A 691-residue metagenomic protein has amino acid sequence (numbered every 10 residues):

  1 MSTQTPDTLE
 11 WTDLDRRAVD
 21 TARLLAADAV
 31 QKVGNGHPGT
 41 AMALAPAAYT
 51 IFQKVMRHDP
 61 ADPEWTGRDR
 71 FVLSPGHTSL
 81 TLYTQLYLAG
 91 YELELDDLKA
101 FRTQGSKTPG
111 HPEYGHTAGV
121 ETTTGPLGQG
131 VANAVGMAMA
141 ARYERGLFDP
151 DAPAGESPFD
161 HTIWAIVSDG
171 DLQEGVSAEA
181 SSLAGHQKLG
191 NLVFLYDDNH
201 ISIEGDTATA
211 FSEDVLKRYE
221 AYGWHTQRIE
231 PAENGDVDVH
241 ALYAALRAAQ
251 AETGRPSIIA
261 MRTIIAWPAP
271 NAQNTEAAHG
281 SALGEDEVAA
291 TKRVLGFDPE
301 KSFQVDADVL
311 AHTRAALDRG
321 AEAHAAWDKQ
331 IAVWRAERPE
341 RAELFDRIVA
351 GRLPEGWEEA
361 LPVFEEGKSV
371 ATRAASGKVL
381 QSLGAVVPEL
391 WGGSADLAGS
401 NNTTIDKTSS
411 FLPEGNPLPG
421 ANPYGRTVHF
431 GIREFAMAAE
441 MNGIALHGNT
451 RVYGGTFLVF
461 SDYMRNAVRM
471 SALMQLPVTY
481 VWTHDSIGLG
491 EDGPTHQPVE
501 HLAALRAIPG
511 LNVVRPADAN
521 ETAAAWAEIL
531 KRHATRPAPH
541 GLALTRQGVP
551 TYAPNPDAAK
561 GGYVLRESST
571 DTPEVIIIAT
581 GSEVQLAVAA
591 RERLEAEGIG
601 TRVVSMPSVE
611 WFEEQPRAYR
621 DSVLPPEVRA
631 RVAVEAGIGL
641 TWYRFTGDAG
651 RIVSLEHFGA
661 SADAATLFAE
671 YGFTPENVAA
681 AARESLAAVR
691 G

Functional and structural regions predicted by a protein language model:
S2-T162, L317, A321-P539, G548 (+2 more regions): Thiamine diphosphate
W11, L93-D96, F211, G284-E287 (+9 more regions): General structural signal for secondary-structure boundaries
T66-G67, A260-A269, Q273-P354: Terminal amphipathic helices with adjacent charged low-complexity linkers/tails
T103-G115, N133, M139, Y143-D160 (+4 more regions): Thiamine diphosphate
A165, L195-D198, V481-W482: Short beta-strands and strand-loop turn motifs
A165-I166, F194, G393, R515 (+1 more regions): Residue-level marker for buried hydrophobic side chains located in beta-strands that build the well-ordered beta-sheet
D169: Residue(s) in the substrate-gating loop at a strand-loop-helix junction that position the organic substrate next
